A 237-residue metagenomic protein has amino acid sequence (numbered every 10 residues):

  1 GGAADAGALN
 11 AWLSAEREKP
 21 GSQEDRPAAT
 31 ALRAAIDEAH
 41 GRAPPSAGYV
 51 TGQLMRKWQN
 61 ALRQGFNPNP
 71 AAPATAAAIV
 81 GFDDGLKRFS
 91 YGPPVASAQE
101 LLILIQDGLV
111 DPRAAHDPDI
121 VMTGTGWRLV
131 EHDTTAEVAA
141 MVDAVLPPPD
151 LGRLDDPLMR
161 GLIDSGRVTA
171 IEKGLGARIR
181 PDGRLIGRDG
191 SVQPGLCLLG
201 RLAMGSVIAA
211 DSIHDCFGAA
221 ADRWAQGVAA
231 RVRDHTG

Functional and structural regions predicted by a protein language model:
G1-V232: Flavin (primarily FAD) cofactor-binding/catalytic cores of flavoenzymes
D234-G237: Short, flexible loop/turn segments with low-complexity composition
